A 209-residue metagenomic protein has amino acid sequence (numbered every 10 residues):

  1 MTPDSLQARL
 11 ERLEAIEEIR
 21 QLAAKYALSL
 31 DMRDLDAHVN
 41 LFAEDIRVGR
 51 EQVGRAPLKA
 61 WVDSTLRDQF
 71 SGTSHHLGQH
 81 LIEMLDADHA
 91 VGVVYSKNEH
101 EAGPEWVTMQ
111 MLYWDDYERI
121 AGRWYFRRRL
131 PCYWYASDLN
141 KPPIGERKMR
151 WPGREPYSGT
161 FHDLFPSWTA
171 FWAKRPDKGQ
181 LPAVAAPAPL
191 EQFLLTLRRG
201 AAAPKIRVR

Functional and structural regions predicted by a protein language model:
M1-I16, R123-R209: Terminal "cap-and-tail" regions of soluble proteins that handle hydrophobic small molecules
M1-L28, M32, N40-L41: Short, low-complexity N-terminal intrinsically disordered segments enriched in polar/charged residues
E17, G72-T73, W106-T108: Transmembrane beta-barrel outer-membrane domains
A27-D36, M109-F126: Extended hydrophobic secondary-structure segments
L30, F42, S96-N98, L130-Y133: Short beta-strand segments enriched in hydrophobic/aromatic residues within well-folded beta-rich domains
L35-A102: A solvent-exposed, acidic/Ser-Thr-rich amphipathic alpha-helical stretch
G78-E83, L112-E118, P131-C132: Hydrophobic/aromatic beta-strand elements that line small-molecule binding cavities or substrate pockets in beta-rich
H89-A121, Y135-Y157: Exposed beta-sheet edge and beta->alpha loop/turn motif
